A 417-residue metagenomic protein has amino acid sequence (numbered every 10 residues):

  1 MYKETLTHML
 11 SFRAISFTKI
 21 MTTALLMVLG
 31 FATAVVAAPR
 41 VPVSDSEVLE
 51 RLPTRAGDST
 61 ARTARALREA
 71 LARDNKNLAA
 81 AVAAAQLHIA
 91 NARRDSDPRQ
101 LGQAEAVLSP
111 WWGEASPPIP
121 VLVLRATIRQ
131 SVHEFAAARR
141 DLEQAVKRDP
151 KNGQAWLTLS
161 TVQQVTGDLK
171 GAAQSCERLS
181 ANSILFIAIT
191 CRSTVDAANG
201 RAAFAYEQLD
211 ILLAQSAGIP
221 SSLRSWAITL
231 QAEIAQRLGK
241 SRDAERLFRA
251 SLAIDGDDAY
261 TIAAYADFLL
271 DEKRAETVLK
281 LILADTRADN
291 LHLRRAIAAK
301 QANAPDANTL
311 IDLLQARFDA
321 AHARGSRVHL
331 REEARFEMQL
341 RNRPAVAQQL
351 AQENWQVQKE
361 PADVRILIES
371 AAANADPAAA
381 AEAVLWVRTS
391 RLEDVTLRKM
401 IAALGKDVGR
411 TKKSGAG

Functional and structural regions predicted by a protein language model:
V35-P120, R410, S414: N-terminal leader/linker segments that initiate helical-solenoid repeat arrays
A70, P110-W111, Q144-A145, R178-L179 (+5 more regions): Canonical positions in the second alpha-helix
N75, S116, P150, S183-I184 (+5 more regions): Short coil turns that delineate tetratricopeptide repeat
A83, L124, T158, C191-R192 (+5 more regions): Canonical tetratricopeptide repeat
Q86, R93, T127, T161 (+7 more regions): Residue-level recognition of tetratricopeptide repeat
N91, D95-P98, V132, T166 (+6 more regions): Structural motif corresponding to the intra-repeat A-B loop/turn of tetratricopeptide repeats
